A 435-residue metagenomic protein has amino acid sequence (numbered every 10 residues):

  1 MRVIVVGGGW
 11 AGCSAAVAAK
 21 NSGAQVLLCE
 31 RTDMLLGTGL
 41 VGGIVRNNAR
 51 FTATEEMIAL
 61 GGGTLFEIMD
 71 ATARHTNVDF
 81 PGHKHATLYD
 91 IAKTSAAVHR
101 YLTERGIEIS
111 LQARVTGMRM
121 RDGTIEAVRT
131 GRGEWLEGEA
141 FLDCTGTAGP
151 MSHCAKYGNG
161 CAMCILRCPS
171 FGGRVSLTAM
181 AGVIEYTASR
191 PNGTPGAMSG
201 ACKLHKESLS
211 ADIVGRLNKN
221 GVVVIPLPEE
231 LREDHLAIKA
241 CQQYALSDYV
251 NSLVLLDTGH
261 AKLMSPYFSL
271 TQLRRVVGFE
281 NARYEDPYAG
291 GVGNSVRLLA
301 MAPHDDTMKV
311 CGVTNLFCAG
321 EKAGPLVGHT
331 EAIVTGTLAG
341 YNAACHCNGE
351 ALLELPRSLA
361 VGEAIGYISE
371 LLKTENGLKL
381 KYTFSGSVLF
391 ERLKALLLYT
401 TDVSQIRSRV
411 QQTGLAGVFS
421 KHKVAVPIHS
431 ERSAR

Functional and structural regions predicted by a protein language model:
R2-L27: N-terminal Rossmann-like FAD-binding beta1-loop-alpha1 element of flavoenzymes
G9-W10, M34, K322-A323: Residue-level detector of alpha-helix initiation sites
A24-Q25, E30-G117, P150-H153, G158-G182 (+3 more regions): Conserved N-terminal/central alpha/beta ligand/cofactor-binding core
I109-Y249, H260-Q272: Predominantly flavin-linked oxidoreductase catalytic cores and closely associated redox partners
C241-Q243, V292-L326, S369-K381: FAD-binding beta-loop-beta segment adjacent to the flavin cofactor pocket
K322, A344-K381: Active-site-proximal substrate-binding core of FAD-dependent oxidoreductases
G324-A344: A conserved FAD-binding loop/helix module that cradles the flavin
G377-R435: C-terminal auxiliary extensions adjacent to catalytic cores
